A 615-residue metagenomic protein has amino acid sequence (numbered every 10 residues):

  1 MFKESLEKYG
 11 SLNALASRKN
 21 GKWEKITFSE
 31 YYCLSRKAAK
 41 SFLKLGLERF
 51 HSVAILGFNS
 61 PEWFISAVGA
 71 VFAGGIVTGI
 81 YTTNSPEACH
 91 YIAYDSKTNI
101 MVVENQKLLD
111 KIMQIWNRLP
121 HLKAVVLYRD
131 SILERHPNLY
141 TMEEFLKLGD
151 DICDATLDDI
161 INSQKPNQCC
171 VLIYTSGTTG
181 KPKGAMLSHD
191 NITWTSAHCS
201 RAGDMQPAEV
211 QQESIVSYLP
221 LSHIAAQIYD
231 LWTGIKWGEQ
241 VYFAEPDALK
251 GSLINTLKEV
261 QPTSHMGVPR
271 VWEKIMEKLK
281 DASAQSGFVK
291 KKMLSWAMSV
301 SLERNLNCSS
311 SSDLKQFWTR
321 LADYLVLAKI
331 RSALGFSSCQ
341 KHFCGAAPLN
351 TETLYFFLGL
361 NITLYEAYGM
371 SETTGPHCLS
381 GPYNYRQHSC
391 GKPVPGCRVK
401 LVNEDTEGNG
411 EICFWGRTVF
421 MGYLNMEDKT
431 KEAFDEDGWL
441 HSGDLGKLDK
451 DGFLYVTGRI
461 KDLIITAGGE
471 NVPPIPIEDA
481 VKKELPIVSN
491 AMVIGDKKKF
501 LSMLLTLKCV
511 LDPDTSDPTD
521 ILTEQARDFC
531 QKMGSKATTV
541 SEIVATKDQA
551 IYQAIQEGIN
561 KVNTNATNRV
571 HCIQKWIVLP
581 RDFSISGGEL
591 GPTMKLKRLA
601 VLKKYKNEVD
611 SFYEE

Functional and structural regions predicted by a protein language model:
F2-I26, L133, I577-F583: AMP-dependent adenylate-forming
G10-N13, K147-Y174, K181, Q206-S214: Conserved pre-ATP/AMP-binding loop-to-beta segment of ANL
S11-V68, S85-H90, T141-G149, H189: Conserved AMP-binding/adenylate-forming core of the ANL superfamily
N20, K107-P166, L279-K329: ANL superfamily adenylate-forming
K25-S29, C170-A197: Conserved AMP-binding A3 loop
T193-S214, L221-K329, S338: Conserved AMP-binding/adenylation subdomain of ANL enzymes
K400-V402, T406-T466: Conserved ATP-binding/catalytic segment of the ANL
N490-M492, Q556-E615: Conserved C-terminal "lid"/linker of ANL adenylate-forming enzymes
